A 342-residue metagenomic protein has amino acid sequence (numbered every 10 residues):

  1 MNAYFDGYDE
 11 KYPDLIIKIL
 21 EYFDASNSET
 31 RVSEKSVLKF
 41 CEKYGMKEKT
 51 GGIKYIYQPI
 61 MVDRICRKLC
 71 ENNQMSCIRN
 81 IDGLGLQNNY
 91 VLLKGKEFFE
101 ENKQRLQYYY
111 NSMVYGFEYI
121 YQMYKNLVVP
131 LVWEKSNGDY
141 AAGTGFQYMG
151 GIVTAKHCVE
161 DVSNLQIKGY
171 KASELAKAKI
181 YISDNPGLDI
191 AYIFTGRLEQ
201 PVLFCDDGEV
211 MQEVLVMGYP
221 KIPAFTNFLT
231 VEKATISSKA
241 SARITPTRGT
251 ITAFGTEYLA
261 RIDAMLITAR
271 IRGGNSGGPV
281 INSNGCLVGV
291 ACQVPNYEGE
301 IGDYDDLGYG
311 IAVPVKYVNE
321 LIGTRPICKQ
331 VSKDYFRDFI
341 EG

Functional and structural regions predicted by a protein language model:
M1-I56: Short amphipathic alpha-helical interface segments
K54-E71: Short amphipathic alpha-helical interaction segments
R67-G83: A short, conserved structural fragment
V128-G151, A176, D305: A conserved glycine-rich beta-strand in the N-terminal activation segment of trypsin-fold
F146, R270-A291: Catalytic nucleophile loop of clan PA
G150-N164, E174-T226, R261-I262, K329-F336: Conserved active-site neighborhood of the chymotrypsin/trypsin-like protease fold
Q200-M265, I271-N275, A291-D306: Flexible, gly/ser-rich surface segments that form the specificity/activation loops bordering the active-site cleft
Y219-I222, L287, A291-G342: C-terminal cap/linker of serine protease catalytic domains
